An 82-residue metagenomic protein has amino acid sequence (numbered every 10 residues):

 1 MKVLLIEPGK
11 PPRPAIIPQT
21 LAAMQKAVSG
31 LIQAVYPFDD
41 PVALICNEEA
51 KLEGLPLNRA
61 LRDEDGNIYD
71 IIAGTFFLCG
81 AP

Functional and structural regions predicted by a protein language model:
M1-P82: Domain-length accessory/inserted modules outside core catalytic folds
